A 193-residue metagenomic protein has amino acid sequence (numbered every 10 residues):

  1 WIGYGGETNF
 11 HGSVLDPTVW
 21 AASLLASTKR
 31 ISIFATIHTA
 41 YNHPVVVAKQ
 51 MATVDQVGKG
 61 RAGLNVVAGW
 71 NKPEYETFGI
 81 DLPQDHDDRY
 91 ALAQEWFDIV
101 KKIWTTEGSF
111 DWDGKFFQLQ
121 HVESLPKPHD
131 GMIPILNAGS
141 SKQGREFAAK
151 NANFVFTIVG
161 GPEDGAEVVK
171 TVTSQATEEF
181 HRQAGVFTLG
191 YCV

Functional and structural regions predicted by a protein language model:
W1-V193: Active-site-adjacent structural elements that line small-molecule/cofactor binding pockets in enzymes
